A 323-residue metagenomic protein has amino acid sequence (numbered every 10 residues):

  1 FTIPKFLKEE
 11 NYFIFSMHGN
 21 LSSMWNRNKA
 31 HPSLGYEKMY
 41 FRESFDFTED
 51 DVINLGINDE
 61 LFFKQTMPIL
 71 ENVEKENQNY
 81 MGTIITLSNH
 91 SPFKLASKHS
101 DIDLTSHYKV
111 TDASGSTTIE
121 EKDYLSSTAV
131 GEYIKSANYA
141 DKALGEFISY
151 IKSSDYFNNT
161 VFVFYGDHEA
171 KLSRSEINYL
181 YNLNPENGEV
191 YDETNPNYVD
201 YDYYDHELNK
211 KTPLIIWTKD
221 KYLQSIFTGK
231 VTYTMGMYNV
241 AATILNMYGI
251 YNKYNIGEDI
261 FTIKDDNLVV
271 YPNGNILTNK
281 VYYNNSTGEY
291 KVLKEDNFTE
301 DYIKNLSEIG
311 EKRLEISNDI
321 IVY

Functional and structural regions predicted by a protein language model:
F1-Y323: Solvent-exposed soluble domains appended to multi-pass membrane proteins
